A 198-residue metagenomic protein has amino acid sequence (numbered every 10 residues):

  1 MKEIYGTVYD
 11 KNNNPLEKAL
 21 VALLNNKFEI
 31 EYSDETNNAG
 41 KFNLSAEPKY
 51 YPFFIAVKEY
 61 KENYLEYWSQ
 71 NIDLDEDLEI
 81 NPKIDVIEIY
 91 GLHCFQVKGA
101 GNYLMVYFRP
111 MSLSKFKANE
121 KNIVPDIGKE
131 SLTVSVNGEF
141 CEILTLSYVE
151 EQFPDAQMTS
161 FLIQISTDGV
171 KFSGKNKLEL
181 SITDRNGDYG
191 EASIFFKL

Functional and structural regions predicted by a protein language model:
I4, K11-N26, K129-E130: Short, ordered, surface-exposed loop/turn motifs in non-cytosolic proteins
I4-D10, G40, V106-F108: A short, amphipathic beta-strand motif
G6, T36-L44, P82: Glycine-centered loop-to-beta-strand initiation motif
A19-D34, T133-F140: Short amphipathic beta-strand segments in non-cytosolic proteins
K27-K41, T145-E151: Short, acidic Ser/Thr/Gly-rich low-complexity loop/linker segments typical of extracellular and cell-surface proteins
N43-P52, D168-F172: Short Pro-Gly-centered beta-turn/loop motif in secreted/extracellular proteins
K49-E62: A short, solvent-exposed beta-strand micro-motif common in secreted/extracellular proteins
E59-N81: Structured interaction patches on ligand/partner-binding surfaces of diverse proteins
